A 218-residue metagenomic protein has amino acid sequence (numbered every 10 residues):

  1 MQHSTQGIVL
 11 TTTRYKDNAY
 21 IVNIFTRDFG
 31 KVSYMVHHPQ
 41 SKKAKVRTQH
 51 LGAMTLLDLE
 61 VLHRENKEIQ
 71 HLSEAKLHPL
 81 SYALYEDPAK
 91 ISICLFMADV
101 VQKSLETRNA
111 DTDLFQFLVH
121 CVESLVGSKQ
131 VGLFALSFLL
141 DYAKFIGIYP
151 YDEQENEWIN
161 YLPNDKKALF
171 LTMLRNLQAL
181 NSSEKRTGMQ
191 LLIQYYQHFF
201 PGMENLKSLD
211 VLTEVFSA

Functional and structural regions predicted by a protein language model:
M1-Y20, F25-A218: Non-catalytic alpha-helical scaffolds and adjoining flexible linkers that form interface surfaces for assembly
